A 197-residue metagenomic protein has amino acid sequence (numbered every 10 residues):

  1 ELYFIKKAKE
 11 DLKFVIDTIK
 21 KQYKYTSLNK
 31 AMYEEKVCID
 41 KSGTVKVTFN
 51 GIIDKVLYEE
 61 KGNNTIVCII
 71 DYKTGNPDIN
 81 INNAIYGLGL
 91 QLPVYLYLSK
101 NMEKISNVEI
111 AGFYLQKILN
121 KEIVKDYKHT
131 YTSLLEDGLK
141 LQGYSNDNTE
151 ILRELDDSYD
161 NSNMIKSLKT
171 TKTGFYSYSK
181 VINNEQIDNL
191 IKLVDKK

Functional and structural regions predicted by a protein language model:
E1-K197: Structural signature of nuclease core domains in nucleic-acid processing machines
